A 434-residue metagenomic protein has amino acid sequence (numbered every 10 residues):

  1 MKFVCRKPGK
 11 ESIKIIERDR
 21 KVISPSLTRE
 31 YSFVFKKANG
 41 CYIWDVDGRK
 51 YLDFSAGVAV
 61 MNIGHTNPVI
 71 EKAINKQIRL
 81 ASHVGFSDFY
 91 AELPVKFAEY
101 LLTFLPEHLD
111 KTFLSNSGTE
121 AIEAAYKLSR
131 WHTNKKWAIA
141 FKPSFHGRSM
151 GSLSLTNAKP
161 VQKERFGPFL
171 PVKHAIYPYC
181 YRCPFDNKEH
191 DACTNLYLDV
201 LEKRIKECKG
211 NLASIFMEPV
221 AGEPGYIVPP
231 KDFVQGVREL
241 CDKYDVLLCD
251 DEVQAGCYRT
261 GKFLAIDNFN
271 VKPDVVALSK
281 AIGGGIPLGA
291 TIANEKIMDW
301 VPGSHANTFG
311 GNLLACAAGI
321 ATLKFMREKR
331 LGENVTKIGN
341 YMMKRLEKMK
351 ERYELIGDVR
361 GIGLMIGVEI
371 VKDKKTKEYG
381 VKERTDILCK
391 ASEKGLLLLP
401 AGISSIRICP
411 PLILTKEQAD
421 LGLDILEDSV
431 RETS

Functional and structural regions predicted by a protein language model:
M1-S434: Conserved N-terminal phosphate-binding loop of PLP-dependent enzymes in the Aspartate aminotransferase
